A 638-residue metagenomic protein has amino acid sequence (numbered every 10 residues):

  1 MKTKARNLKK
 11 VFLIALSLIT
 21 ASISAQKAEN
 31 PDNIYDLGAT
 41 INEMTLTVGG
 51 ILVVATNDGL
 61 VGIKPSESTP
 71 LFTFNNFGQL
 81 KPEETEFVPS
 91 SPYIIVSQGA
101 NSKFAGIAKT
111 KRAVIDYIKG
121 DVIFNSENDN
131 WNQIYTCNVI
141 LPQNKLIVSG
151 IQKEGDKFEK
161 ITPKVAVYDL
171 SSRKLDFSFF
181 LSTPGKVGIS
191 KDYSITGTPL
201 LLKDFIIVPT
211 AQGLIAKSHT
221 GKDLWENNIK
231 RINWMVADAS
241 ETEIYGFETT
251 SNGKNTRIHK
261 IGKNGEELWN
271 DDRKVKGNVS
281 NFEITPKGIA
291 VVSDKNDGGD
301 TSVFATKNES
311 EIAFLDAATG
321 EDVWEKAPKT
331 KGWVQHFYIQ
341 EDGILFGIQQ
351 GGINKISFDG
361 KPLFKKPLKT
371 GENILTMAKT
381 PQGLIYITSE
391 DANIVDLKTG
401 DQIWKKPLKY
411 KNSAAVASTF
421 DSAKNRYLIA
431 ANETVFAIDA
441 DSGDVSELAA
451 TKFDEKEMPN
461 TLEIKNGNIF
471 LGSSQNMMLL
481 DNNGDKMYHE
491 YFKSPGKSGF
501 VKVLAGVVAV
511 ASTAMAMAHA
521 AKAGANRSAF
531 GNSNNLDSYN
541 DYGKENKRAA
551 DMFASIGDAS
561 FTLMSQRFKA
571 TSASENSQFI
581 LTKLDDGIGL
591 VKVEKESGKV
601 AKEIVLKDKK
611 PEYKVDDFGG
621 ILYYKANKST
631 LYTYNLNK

Functional and structural regions predicted by a protein language model:
K2-F12: Bacterial N-terminal signal peptides that target proteins for export
T3-K4, L18-T20, G221, S597: A general, composition-driven signal for non-globular sequence regions
V11-A21: Bacterial N-terminal signal peptides
A25-K638: Secretory-pathway ectodomains
